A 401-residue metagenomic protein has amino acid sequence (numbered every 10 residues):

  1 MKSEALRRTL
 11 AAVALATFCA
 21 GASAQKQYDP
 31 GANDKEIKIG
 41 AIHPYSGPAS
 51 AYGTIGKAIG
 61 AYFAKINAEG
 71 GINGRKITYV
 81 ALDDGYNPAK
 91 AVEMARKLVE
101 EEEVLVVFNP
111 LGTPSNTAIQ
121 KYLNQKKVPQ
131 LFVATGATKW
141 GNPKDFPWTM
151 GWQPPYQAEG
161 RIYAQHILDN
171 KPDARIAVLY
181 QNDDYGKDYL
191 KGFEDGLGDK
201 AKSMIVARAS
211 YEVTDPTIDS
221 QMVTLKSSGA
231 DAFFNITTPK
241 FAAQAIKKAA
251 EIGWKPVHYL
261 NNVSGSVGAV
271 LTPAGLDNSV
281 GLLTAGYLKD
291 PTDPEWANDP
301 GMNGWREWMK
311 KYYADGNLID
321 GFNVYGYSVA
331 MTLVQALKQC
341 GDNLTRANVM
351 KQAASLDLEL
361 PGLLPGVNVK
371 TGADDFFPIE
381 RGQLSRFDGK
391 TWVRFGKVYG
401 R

Functional and structural regions predicted by a protein language model:
M1-I37, Y399-R401: Short, low-complexity disordered leader/linker segments with a strong preference for bacterial N-terminal type II
A24-A41, A68-K76, L168-A174, N343: Immediate post-signal peptide segment of exported/extracytoplasmic ligand-binding proteins
K26-Y28, E36, A51-K57, E69-N142 (+3 more regions): Beta-alpha junction/loop-to-helix N-cap segments that form part of ligand/metal-binding clefts
Y28-E36, G40-G60, L82-A89, L111-G112 (+4 more regions): Extracytoplasmic "Venus flytrap"
K90-E93, A137-G141, F146-G253, E295-P300: Extracellular/periplasmic Venus flytrap/periplasmic-binding protein
L98-L111, L131-V133, I176-Y180, G229-P239 (+3 more regions): Periplasmic-binding protein-like
A249-Y325, R386, F395-G400: Extracellular/periplasmic periplasmic-binding protein-like sensory domains
K311, D315-V324, T332-W392: Segments of small-molecule ligand-sensing domains
